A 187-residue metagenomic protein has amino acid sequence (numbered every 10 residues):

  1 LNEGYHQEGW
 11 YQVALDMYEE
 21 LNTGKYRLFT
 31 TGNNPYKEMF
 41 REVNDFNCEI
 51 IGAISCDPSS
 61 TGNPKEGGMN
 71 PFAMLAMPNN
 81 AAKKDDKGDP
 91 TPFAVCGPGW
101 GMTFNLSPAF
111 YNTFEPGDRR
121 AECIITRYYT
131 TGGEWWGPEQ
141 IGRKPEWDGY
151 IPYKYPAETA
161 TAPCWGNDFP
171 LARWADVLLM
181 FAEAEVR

Functional and structural regions predicted by a protein language model:
N2-P138: An aromatic- and glycine-enriched ligand-binding surface/loop that stacks and positions planar moieties
R119-R187: C-terminal substrate/ligand-recognition segments
